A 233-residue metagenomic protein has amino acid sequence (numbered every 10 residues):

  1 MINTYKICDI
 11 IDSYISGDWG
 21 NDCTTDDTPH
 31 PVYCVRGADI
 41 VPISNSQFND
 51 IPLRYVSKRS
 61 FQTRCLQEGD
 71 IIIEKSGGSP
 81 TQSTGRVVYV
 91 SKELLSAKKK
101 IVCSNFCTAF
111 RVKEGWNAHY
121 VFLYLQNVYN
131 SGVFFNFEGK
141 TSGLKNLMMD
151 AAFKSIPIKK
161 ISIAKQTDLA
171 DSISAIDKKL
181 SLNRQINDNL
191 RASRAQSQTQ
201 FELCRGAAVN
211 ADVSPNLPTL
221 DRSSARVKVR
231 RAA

Functional and structural regions predicted by a protein language model:
M1-W19, P157-A233: Non-catalytic DNA-recognition/assembly elements of restriction-modification systems
T4-T24, A38-E74, G78-T81, K92 (+1 more regions): Sequence-specific dsDNA recognition surfaces
D26-P31: Membrane-cytosol interface segments
R36-G37, Q62-N127: A short beta-sheet element
S57, T108-K113, K154-K160, S174 (+1 more regions): Short, well-ordered beta-strand elements within core beta-sheets of diverse protein domains
K100-F106, V133-F134, E138-A170: A short glycine-rich beta-alpha junction/loop motif
N117, S131-V133, K179-N183: Short secondary-structure capping/junction motifs at helix and strand boundaries
